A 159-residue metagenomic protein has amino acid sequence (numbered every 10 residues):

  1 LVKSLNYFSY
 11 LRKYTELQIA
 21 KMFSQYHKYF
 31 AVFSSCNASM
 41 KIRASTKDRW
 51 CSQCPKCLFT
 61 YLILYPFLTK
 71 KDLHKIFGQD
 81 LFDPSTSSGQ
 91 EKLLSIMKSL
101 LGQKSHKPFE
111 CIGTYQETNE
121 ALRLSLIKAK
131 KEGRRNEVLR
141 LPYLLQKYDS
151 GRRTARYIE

Functional and structural regions predicted by a protein language model:
L1-E159: Nucleotide-activated chemistry modules centered on ATP-dependent adenylation/adenylyltransferase
